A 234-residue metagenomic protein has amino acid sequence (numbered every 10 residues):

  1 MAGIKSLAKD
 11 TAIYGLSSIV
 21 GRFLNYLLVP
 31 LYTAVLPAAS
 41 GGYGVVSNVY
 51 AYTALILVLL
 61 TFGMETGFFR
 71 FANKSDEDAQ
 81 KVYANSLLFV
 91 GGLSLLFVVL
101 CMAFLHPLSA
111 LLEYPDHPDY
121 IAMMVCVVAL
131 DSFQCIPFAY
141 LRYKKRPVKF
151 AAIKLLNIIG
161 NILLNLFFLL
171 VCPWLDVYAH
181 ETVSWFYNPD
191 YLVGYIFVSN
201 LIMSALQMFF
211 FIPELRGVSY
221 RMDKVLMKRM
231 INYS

Functional and structural regions predicted by a protein language model:
M1-L7, L175-Y195, M208-S234: Interhelical loop/hinge segments that connect adjacent transmembrane helices in multipass membrane
G3-T66, S94-M102, V127, N232: Signature of the first transmembrane helix
I4-L27, L87, G91, I121-V125 (+3 more regions): Hydrophobic faces of transmembrane alpha-helices in multi-pass small-molecule transporters and flippases across diverse
L7, F71, L130-K154, L215: Membrane-interface junctions at transmembrane-helix termini in multi-pass inner-membrane proteins
A34-S40, K144-A152, I159-F209: Membrane-interface helix-loop junctions in multi-pass transport and translocation proteins
G44-V45, E77-F89: Membrane-interface alpha-helices at helix entry/exit sites of multi-pass transporters
L55-I56, G91, V99, A103 (+3 more regions): Alpha-helical transmembrane segments of multi-pass membrane proteins
L96-Y114, C172-V183: Short membrane-interface helical motifs at transmembrane helix boundaries in multi-pass membrane transporters
